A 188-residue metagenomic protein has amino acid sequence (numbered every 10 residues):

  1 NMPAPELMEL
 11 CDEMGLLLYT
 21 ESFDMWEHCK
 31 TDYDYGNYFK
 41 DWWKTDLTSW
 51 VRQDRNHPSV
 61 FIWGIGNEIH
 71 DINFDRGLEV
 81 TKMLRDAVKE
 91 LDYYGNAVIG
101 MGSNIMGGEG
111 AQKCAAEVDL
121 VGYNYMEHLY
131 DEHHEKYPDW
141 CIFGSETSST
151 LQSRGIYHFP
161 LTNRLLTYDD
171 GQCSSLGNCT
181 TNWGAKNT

Functional and structural regions predicted by a protein language model:
N1-L120, N124-D131, E135-W140, E146-R154 (+1 more regions): Active-site mouth of glycoside hydrolases
K44-T45, Q112, L151, G155-T188: Non-catalytic scaffold segments within catalytic domains of secreted glycoside hydrolases
